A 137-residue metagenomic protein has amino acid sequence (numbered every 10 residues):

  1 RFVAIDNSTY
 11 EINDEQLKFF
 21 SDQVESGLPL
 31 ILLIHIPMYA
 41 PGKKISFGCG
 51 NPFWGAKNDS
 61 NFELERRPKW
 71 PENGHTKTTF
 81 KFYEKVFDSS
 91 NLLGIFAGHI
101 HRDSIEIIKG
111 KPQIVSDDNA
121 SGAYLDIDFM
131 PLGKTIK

Functional and structural regions predicted by a protein language model:
R1-S8, I31-L33, P112-D118: Active-site-proximal beta-strand elements of phosphoester/diester hydrolases
F2, S90, F129-G133: Short secondary-structure boundary segments
A4, A40, A56, A97 (+2 more regions): A sequence-composition feature that detects small, non-aromatic residues
Y10-I108: His/acidic metal-ligating clusters that form di-metal
E25, H101-K137: Binuclear metal-dependent phosphoesterase catalytic core
